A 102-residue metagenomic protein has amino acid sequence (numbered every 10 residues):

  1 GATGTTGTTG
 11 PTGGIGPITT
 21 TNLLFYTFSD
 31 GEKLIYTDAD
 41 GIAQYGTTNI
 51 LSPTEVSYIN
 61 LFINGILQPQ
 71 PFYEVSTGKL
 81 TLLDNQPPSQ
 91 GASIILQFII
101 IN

Functional and structural regions predicted by a protein language model:
G1-N22: Collagen/collagen-like triple-helix sequence repeat recognition
T3, I35, K79-T81: Ser/Thr- (and often Asn-) enriched beta-sheet segments in non-cytosolic proteins
F25-T54: Surface-exposed ligand/attachment interfaces on beta-rich extracellular proteins
Y73-N102: Surface-exposed interaction regions enriched in Ser/Thr/Asp/Glu that occur as long low-complexity tracts or repetitive
